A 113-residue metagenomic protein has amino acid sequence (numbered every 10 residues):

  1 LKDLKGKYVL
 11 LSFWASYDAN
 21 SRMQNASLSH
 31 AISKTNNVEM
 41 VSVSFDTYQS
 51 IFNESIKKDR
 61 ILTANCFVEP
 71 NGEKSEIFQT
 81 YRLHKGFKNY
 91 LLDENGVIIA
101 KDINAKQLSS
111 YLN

Functional and structural regions predicted by a protein language model:
L1-K2, W14-N20, M40-D46, V68-E69 (+1 more regions): Short, contiguous acidic/charged loop-to-helix segments that flank catalytic cores in large enzymes
D3, I32-S33, E94, Y111: Proteins that catalyze or organize thiol-disulfide redox chemistry and the adjacent proteostasis machinery handling
K5-S29: Conserved redox-active cysteine motifs that mediate thiol-disulfide chemistry, especially di-cysteine Cys-X(1-2)-Cys
K5-Y8, N36-E39, L62-T63: Loop/turn elements at helix/coil->beta-strand transitions in domains of secreted/extracellular proteins
L10-L11, M40, N89: Hydrophobic beta-strand anchors of alpha/beta hydrolase catalytic cores
R22-D59, E73-F78: Structural microenvironment flanking redox-active thiols in thiol-disulfide oxidoreductases
I56-E94: Short, internal strand/loop/helix patches that form the active-site neighborhood or redox-interaction surface
K85-K88, E94-N113: Non-catalytic, surface beta->alpha helical segment in thiol-disulfide oxidoreductase systems
